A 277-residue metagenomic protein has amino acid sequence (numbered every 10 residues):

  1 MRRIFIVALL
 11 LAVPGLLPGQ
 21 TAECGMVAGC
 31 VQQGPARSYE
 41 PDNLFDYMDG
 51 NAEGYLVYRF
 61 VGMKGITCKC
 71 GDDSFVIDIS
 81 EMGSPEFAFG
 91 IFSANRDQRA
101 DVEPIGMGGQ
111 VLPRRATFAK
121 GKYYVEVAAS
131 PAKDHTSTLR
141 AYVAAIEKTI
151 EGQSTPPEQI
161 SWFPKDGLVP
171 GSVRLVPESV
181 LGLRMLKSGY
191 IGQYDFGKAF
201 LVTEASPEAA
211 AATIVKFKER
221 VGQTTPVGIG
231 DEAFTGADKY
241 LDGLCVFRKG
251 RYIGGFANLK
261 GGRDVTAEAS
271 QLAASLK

Functional and structural regions predicted by a protein language model:
I4-V13: Sec-dependent N-terminal signal peptides
L17-C24: Boundary at the C-terminal end of the N-terminal hydrophobic targeting segment
C24, G29-R59, M82-G121, E158-G192 (+1 more regions): Short Gly/Thr-rich strand-loop-strand
L56, V61-G71, S154, S161 (+3 more regions): Long, contiguous binding/interaction regions
G71, E81-P104, P131-S154, K198-G228 (+1 more regions): Extended intrinsically disordered, low-complexity coil regions enriched in Ser, Thr, Gly, Ala and often Pro
V76-I79, Y123-S130, K198-L201, R251-L259: Short, well-ordered beta-strand elements
V125-G182: A surface/extracellular/periplasmic glyco- and lipid-processing/surface-interacting theme
A233-K277: C-terminal appended segment following the main domain
